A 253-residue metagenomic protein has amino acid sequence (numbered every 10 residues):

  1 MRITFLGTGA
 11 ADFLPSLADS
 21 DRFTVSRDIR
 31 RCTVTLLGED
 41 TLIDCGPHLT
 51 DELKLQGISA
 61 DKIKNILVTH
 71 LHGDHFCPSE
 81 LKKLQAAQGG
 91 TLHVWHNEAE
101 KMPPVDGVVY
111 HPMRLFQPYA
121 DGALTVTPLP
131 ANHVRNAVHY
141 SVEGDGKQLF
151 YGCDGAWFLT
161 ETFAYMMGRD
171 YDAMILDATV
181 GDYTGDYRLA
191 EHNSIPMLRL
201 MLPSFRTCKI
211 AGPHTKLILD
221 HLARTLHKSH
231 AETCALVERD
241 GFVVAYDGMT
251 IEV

Functional and structural regions predicted by a protein language model:
M1-Q56, A137-C153, A173: Conserved beta-strand hairpin/beta-sheet module of binuclear metal-dependent hydrolase folds, prominently
T8-A10, D40, P47, L71 (+5 more regions): Active-site metal-binding loops of divalent metal-dependent hydrolases
D21-F23, I58-D61, K82-A86, M167-R169 (+2 more regions): Glycine-rich, phosphate-binding/catalytic loops in enzymes
D40, C45-V94, D170-M174: Active-site metal-binding motif and surrounding structural segment of the metallo-beta-lactamase
K54-G57, P118-G122, T162-M167: Short amphipathic alpha-helix with an adjacent loop that forms part of the alpha/beta core around
G89-D145, F242-I251: Metallo-beta-lactamase
V94, F150-Y151, L219: Structural beta-sheet core signal
W157-T250: Cap/insert and terminal regions of metallo-dependent hydrolase folds
